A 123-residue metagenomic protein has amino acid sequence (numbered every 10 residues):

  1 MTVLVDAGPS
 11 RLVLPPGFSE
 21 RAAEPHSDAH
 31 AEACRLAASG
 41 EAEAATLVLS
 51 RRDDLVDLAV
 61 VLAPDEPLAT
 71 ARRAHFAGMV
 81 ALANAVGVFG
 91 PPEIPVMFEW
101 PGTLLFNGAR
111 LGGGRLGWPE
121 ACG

Functional and structural regions predicted by a protein language model:
M1-P91, R110-G112, L116-C122: N-terminal lobe of the biotin/lipoate ligase/transferase fold
V96-G108, G112-G114: Catalytic palm active-site di-aspartate
